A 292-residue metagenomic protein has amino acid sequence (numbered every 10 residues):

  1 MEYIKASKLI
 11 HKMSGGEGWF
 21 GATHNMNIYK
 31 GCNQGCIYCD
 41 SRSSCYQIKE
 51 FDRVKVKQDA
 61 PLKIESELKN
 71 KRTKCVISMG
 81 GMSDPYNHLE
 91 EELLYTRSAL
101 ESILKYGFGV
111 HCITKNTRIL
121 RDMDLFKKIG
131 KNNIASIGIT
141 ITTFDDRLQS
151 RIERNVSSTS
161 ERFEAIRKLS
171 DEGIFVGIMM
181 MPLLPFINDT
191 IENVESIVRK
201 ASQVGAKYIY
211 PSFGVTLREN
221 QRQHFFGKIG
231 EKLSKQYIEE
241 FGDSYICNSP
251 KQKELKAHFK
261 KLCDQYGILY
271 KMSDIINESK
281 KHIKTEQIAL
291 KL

Functional and structural regions predicted by a protein language model:
M1-G138, T142, D146-S150, T159-F163: Conserved Radical SAM active-site core
M1-S7, H11, E192-L292: Auxiliary Fe-S-binding modules of radical SAM enzymes
K55-V56, E91, E153-E161, D189-N193 (+1 more regions): Alpha-helix N-cap and loop-to-helix initiation/capping positions
G107-F108, I174, A206: A structural motif
T117-L120, L184-E195: Active-site glycine- and acidic-residue-rich loops that bind and position anionic ligands or nucleotide-like cofactors
K127-G130, F163-D171, K260, D264: Surface-exposed amphipathic alpha-helices with a cationic face
G138-T140, G177-M181, I209-F213: Short, conserved beta-strand edge motifs with alternating hydrophobic and charged residues
F144-D146, E153-N155, K168-T190: Conserved strand-turn element in the central/C-terminal portion of the radical SAM core barrel that lines
